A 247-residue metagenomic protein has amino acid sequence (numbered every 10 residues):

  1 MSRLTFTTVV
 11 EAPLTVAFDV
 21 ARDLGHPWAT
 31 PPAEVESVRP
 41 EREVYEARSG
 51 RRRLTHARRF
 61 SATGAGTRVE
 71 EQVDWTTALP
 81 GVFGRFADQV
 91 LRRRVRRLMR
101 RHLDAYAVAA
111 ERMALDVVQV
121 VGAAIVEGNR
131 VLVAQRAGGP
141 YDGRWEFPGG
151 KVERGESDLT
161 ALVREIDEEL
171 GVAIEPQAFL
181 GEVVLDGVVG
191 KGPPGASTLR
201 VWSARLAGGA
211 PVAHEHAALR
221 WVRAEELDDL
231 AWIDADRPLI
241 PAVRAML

Functional and structural regions predicted by a protein language model:
M1-A33: Hydrophobic ligand-binding cavity/cleft-lining segments
S2, E43, T67, Q119 (+2 more regions): Short beta-strand micro-motifs in enzyme catalytic cores
G25-R92, V108, I166: Hydrophobic-ligand binding "helix-grip"
T76-A114, L239-V243, L247: A conserved amphipathic terminal alpha-helix motif
R112-V131, K151: Conserved N-terminal beta-strand and adjoining loop/helix that marks the start of the Nudix/MutT-like hydrolase domain
E127-E168, V172: Conserved Nudix-box catalytic region and its N-terminal flanking loop in Nudix hydrolases and closely related
A173-E182: A short coil-to-beta-strand element that immediately follows conserved catalytic motifs
V183-V212, R220, A224, V243: Active-site-adjacent beta-strand/loop module that shapes the phosphate/pyrophosphate-binding cleft
